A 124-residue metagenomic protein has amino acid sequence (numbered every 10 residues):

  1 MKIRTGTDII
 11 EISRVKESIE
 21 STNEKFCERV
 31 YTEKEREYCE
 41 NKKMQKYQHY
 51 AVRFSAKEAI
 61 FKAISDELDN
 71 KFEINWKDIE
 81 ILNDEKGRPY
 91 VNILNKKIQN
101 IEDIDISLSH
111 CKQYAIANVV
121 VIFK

Functional and structural regions predicted by a protein language model:
M1-K124: Core catalytic alpha/beta fold that binds nucleotide/phospho-ligands
